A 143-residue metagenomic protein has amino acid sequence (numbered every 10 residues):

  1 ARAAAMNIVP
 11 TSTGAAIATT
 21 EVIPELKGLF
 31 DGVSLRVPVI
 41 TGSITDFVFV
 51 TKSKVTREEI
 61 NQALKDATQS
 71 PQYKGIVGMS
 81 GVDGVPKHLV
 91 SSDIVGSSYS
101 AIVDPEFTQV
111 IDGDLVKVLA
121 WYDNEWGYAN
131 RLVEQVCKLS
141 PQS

Functional and structural regions predicted by a protein language model:
A1-L115, S143: C-terminal substrate-binding/catalytic lobe of Rossmann-fold NAD(P)-dependent oxidoreductases
R36-I40, W121-Y128: Glycine-rich phosphate/pyrophosphate-binding beta-alpha loops
N130-S143: Internal hydrophobic alpha-helix adjacent to the cofactor/substrate pocket in enzyme cavities
